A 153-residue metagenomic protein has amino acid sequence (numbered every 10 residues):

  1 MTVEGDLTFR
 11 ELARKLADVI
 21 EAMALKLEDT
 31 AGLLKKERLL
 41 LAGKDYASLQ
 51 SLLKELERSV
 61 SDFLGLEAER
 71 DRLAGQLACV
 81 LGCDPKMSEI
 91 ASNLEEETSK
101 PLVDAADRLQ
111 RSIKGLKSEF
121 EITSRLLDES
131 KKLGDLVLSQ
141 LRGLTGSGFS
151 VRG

Functional and structural regions predicted by a protein language model:
T2, P85-G153: Short terminal interaction segments
T2-I90: Extended, charge-rich alpha-helical scaffolding segments
